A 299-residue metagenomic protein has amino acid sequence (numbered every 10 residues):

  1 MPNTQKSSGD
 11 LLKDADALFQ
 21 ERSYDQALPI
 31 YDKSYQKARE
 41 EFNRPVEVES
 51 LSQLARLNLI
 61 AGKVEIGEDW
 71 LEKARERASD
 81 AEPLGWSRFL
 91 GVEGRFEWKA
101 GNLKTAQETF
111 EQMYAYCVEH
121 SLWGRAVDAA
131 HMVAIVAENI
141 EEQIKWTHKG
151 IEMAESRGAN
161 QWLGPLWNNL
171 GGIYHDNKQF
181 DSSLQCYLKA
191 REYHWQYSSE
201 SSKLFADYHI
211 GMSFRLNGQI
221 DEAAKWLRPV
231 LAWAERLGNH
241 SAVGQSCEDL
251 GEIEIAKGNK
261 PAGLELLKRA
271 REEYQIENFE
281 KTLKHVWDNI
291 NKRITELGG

Functional and structural regions predicted by a protein language model:
M1-D14, R236-N239, D249-A256, K260-G299: C-terminal non-catalytic interaction modules
N3, D16-E41, P45, L54-L71 (+4 more regions): Inter-helical turn/loop elements of alpha-helical hairpins
Q5-K6, P45, L84, G124 (+6 more regions): Residue signature of alpha-solenoid helical repeat architecture, marking inter-repeat boundaries and helix-start
L11, L18, I30, E47-N58 (+16 more regions): TPR/Sel1-like alpha-solenoid repeat signature
E21, E41, A61, A100 (+11 more regions): Structural motif corresponding to the intra-repeat A-B loop/turn of tetratricopeptide repeats
Y35-Q36, E72-A78, E111-V118, I151-G158 (+3 more regions): Amphipathic alpha-helical segments of tetratricopeptide repeats
